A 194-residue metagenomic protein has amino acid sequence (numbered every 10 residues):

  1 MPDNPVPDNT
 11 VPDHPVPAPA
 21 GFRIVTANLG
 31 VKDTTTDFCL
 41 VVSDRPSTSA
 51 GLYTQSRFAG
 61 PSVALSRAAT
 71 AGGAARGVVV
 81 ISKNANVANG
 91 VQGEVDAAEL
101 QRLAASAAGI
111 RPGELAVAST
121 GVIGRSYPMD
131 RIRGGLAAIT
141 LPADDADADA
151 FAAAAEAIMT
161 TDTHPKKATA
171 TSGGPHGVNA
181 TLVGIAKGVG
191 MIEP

Functional and structural regions predicted by a protein language model:
M1-T54, F58: N-terminal amphipathic/basic leader segments beginning at the initiator methionine
G30-D33, G51, Q55, G72 (+3 more regions): Catalytic cores of large soluble enzymes that bind and process phosphate-bearing ligands
R45, A68, K83-A85, T120-V122: Short, ordered loop/turn segments at secondary-structure junctions
T48, Y53-A71, M159-G173, V178-T181: Glycine-rich oxoanion-binding loops at beta->alpha junctions
A68-A74, M191-P194: Short glycine/proline-enriched loop/turn "hinge" motifs that connect secondary-structure elements and lie
R76-K83, E114-T120: Glycine- and acidic-rich phosphate- and metal-coordinating loops
V79-G109: Alpha-helical support elements that line or immediately flank enzyme active sites and cofactor-binding pockets
A98-E99, L103-P194: Glycine-rich, mobile lid/loop segments that gate access to catalytic sites or pores
